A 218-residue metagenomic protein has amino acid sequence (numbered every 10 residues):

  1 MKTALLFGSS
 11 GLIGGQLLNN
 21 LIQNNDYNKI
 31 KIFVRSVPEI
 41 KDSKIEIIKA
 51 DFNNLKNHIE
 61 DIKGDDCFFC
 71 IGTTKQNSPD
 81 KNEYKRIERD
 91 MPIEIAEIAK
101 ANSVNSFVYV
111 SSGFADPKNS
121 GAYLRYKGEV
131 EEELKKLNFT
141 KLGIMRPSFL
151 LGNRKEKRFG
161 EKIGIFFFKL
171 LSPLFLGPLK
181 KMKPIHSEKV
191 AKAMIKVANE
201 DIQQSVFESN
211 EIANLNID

Functional and structural regions predicted by a protein language model:
K2-N24: N-terminal Rossmann NAD(P)H-binding glycine-rich loop of SDR-like oxidoreductase domains
T3, D65-D66, S106: Structural motif
F7, K81, R86-I87, I93-E131 (+2 more regions): Conserved Rossmann-fold NAD(P)-dependent oxidoreductase catalytic core, especially the SDR/UDP-sugar
K31-E39: Short, polar loop motifs at secondary-structure junctions
K44-I45, L142: Short, conserved active-site loop motifs that form the nucleotide-linked donor/cofactor pocket
I45-E94, I98-A101: NAD(P)H-binding glycine-rich loop region in Rossmannoid oxidoreductase-like domains and their noncatalytic homologs
P117-S205, N210-N216: Oxidoreductase cofactor-interface core, primarily capturing Rossmann-like NAD(P)-dependent enzymes
